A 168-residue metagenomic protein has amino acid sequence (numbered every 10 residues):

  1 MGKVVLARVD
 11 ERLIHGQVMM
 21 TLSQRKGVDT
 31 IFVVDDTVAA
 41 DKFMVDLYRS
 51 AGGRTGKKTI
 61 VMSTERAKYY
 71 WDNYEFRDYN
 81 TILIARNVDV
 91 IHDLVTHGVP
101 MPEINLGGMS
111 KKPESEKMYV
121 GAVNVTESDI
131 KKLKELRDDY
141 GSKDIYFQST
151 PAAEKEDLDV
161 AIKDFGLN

Functional and structural regions predicted by a protein language model:
M1, Q24-R25, G52, Y74-R77 (+2 more regions): Solvent-exposed alpha-helices and their adjacent loops that cap or buttress functional pockets in soluble metabolic
G2-K58: Long, hydrophobic N-terminal alpha-helical segment
K3-A7, D29-F32, K58-I60, N80-L83 (+2 more regions): Structural motif
D10-L13, S63, V125-T126: A general structural motif
R25, R49, K57, Y79-N80 (+4 more regions): NTP/phosphate- and nucleic-acid-binding module
D35-V38, M62-R66, V88, G108-K111 (+1 more regions): Short, ordered loop/turn segments at secondary-structure junctions
K58-G107: Ordered, amphipathic secondary-structure segments that act as subunit-interaction surfaces in large macromolecular
H97, P102-N168: Glycine-rich, aromatic-bearing surface loops/beta-hairpins
